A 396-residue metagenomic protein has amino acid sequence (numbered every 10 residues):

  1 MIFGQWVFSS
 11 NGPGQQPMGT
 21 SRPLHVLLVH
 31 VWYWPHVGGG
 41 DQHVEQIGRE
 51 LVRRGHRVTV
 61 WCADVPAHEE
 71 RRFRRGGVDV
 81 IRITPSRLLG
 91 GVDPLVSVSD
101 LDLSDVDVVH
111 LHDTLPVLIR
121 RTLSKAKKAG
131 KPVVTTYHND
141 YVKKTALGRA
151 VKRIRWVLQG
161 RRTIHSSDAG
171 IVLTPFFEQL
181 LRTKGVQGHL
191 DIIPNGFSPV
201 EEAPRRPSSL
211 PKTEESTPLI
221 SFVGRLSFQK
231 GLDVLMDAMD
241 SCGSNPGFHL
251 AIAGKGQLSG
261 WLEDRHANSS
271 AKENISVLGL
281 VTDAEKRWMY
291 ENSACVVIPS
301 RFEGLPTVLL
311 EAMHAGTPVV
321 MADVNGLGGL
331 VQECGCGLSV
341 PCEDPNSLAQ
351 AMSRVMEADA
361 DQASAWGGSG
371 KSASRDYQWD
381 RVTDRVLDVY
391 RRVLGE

Functional and structural regions predicted by a protein language model:
P132, V142-R162: Nucleotide-sugar donor phosphate/pyrophosphate-binding loop at the beta->alpha transition of glycosyltransferases
I164, L280-V281, W288-S293: Short alpha-helical donor nucleotide-sugar binding micro-motif in glycosyltransferases
F176, G196: Carbohydrate-associated surface elements
S209-D240, G367: Conserved donor-binding/catalytic core segment of Leloir-type glycosyltransferases
E263-V281: Nucleotide-activated donor-binding/catalytic signature segment of Leloir-type glycosyltransferases, i.e., the conserved
R301: Aromatic "clamp/platform" in nucleotide-sugar-dependent glycosyltransferases that forms part of the donor/acceptor
P318-A322: Short hydrophobic beta-strand element within catalytic cores of glycosyltransferases and related nucleotide-activated
E333-C334, L338-P345, V355-A360: Conserved acidic donor-binding segment of nucleotide-sugar-dependent glycosyltransferases
